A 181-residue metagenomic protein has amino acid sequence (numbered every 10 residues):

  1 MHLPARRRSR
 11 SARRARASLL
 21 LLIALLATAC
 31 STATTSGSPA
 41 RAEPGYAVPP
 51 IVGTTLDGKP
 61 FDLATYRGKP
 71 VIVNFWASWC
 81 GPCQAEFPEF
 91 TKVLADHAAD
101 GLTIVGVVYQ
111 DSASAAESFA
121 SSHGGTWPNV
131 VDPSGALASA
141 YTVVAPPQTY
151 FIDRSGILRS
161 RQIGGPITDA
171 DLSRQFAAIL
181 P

Functional and structural regions predicted by a protein language model:
L3-L19: Bacterial N-terminal signal peptides that target proteins for export
L25-A29: C-terminal motif of bacterial Sec signal peptides marking the signal peptidase cleavage site
T35-L63: N-terminal "domain-start" segment that seeds a small globular fold
D62-Q84, F90: Short active-site neighborhood of thiol/selenol oxidoreductases, capturing the structured segment around
Q84-H123, P133-A140: Structural microenvironment flanking redox-active thiols in thiol-disulfide oxidoreductases
S118-T126, D132-L180: Thiol/disulfide oxidoreductase modules built on the thioredoxin-like
